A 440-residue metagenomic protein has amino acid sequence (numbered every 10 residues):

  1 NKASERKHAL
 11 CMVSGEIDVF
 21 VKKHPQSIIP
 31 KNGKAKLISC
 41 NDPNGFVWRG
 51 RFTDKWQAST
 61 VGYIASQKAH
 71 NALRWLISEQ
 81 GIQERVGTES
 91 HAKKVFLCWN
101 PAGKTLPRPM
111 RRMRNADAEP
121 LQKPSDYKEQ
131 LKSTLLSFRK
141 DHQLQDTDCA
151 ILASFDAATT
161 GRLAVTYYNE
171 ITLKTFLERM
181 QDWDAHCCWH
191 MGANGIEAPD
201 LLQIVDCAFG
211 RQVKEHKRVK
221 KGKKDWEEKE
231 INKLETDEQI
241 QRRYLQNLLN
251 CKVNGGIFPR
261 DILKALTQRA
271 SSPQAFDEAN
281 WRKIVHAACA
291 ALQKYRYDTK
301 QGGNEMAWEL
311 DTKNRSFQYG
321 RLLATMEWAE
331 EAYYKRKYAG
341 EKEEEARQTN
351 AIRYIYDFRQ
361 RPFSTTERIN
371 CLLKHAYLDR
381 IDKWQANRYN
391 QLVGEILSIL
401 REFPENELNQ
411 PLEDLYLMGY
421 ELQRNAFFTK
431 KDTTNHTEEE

Functional and structural regions predicted by a protein language model:
N1, D18-E440: Extended alpha-helical scaffolding segments
A3-A9: Short metal-coordination and nucleic-acid-contact micro-motifs, chiefly zinc-binding Cys/His arrays
H8, I17-D18: Protease-labile, long low-complexity intrinsically disordered regions enriched in Pro/Ser/Thr
S14: Short Cys/His-rich metal-coordination motifs, predominantly Zn2+-binding knuckles/fingers
